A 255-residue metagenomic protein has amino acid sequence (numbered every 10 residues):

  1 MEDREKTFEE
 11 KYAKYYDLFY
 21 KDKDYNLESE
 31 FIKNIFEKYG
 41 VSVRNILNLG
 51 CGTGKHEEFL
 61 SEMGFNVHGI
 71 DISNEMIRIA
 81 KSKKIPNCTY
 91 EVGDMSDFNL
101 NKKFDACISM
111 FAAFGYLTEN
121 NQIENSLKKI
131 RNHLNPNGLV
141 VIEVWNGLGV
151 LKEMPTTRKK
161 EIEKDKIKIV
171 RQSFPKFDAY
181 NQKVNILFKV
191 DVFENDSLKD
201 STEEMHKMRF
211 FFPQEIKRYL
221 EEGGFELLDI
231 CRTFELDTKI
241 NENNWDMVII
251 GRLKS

Functional and structural regions predicted by a protein language model:
M1-R44: Conserved class I S-adenosyl-L-methionine
L47, G54-D97: Class I SAM-dependent methyltransferase SAM/SAH-binding core
S96-A106: A short acidic, Gly/Pro-enriched loop at the edge of an enzyme's catalytic core that lines a small-molecule cofactor
D105-N121: A short SAM/SAH-binding and catalytic strip from SAM-dependent methyltransferases
E124-P136: A short glycine-rich, Lys/Arg-flanked "PGG" loop and its adjoining helix->strand segment in the class I
V141-K217: SAM-dependent methyltransferase
K207-S255: C-terminal lobe and adjacent flexible extensions of AdoMet/dcAdoMet transferase-like proteins
